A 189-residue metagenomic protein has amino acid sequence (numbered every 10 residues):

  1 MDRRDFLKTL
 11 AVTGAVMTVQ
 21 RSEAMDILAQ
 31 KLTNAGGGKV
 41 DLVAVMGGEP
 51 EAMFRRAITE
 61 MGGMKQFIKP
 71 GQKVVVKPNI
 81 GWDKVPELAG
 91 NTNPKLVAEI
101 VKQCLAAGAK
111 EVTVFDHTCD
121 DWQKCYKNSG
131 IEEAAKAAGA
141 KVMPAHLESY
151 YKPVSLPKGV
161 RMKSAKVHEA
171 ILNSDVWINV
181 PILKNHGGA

Functional and structural regions predicted by a protein language model:
M1-A189: N-terminal and secondary-structure boundary signal
